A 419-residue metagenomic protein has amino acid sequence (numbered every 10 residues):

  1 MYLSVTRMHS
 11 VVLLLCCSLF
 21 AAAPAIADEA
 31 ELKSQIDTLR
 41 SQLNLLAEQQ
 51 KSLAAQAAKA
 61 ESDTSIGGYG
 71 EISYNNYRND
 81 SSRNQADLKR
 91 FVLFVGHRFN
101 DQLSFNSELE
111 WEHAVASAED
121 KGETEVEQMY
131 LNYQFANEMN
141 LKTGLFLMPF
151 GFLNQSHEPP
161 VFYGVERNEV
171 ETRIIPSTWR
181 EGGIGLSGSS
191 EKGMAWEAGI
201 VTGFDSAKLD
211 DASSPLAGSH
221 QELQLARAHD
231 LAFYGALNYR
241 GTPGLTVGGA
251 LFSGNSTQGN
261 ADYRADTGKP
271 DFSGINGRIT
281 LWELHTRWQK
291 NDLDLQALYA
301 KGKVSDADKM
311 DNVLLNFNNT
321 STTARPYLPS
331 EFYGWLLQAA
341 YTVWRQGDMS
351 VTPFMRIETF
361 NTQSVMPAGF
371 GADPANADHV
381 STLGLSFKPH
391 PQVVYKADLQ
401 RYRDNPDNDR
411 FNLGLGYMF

Functional and structural regions predicted by a protein language model:
M1-M8: N-terminal secretory signal peptides that target proteins for export/translocation
S10-A21: Bacterial N-terminal signal peptides
A25-Y77, F419: N-terminal periplasmic/intermembrane-space "pro-region" immediately following the signal or transit peptide
Q49, E197-G199, A207-A212, N260-A261: A short secondary-structure junction signal
A57-S206, H229-T246, P329, L336-T342 (+3 more regions): Outer membrane beta-barrel
R78-S81, S117-A118, M129-Q134, N154 (+3 more regions): Outer-membrane beta-barrel pore domains
T178, E222-H229, G274-R278, H285: Short, contiguous, pocket-lining structural segments that sit at or immediately flank catalytic/ligand-binding sites
K208, S214-N260: Loop-centered beta-sheet repeat module
